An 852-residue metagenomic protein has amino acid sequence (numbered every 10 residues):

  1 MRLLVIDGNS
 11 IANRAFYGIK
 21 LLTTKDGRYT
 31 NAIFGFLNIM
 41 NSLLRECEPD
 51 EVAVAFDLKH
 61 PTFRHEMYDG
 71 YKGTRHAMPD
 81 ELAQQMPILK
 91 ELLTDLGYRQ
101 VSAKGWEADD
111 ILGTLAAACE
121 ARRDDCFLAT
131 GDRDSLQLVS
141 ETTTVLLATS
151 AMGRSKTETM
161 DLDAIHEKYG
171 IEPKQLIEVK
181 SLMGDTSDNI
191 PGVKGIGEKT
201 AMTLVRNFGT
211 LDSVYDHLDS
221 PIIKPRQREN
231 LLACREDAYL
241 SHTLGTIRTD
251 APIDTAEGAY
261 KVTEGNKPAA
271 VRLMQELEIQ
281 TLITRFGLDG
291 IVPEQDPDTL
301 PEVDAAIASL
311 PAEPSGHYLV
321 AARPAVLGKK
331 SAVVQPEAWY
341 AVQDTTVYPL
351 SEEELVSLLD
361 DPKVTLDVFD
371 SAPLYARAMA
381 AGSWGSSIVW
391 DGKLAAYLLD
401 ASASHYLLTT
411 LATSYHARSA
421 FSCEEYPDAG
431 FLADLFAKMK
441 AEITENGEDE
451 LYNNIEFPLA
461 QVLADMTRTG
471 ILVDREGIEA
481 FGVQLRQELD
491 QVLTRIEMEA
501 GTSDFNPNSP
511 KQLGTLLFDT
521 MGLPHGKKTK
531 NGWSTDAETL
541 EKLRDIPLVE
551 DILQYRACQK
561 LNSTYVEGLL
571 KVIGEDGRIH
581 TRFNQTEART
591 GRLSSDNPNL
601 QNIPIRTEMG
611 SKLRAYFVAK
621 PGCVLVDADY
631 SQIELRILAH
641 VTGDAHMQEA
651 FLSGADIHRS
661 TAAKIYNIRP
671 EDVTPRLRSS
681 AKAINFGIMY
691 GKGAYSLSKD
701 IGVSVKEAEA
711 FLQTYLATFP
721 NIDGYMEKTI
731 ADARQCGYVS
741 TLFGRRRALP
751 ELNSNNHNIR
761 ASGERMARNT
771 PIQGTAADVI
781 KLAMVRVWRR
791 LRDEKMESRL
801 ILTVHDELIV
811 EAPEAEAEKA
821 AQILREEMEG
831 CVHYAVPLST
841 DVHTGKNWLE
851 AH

Functional and structural regions predicted by a protein language model:
L3-L4, G8, R14-E51, D69-G70 (+5 more regions): Conserved RNase H-like, two-metal-ion catalytic cores of nucleic-acid enzymes
V5-I6, L128-T130, L319-A321, V389-W390 (+2 more regions): Short hydrophobic beta-strand that contains or immediately precedes a catalytic carboxylate
T23, G73-I253: Extended two-metal-dependent nuclease catalytic cores across DNA- and RNA-processing enzymes
R99, M152-K180, A332-L463, Q487 (+1 more regions): Active-site-proximal helix-loop-helix substrate-binding element of RNase H-like nuclease domains
C234-E353, T365, F369, E425 (+8 more regions): Conserved "right-hand" nucleotidyltransferase catalytic core of DNA-directed polymerases
T345, K393-S422, F431, Q585-R669: Function-dense linear segments that define catalytic or interfacial modules in macromolecule-processing proteins
R468, V566, H580-T581, Q585-A588 (+4 more regions): Conserved catalytic core of nucleic-acid polymerases
Q487, T494, M498, T502-V549 (+4 more regions): C-terminal polymerase-core module
